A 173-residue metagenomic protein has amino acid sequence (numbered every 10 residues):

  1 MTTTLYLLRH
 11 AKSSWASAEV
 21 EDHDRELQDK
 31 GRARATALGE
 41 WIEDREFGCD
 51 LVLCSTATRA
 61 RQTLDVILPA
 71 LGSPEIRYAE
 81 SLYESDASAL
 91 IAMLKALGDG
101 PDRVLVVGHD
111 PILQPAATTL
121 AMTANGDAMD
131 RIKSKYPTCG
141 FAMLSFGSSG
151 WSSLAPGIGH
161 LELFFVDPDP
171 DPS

Functional and structural regions predicted by a protein language model:
T2-S85, G126, S173: Active-site-proximal alpha-helix that buttresses catalytic centers in soluble enzyme cores
L5, R103-L105, F141: Residue-level preference for the first positions of well-ordered beta-strands
K12, A57, P111, S148 (+1 more regions): Short, glycine/serine-rich, charged loops/turns that create anion-binding and catalytic segments at active sites
R45-F47, L97-D102: Glycine-rich phosphate-binding loop signature in dinucleotide/nucleotide-binding domains
L82-D99: Short phosphate-binding loop-to-helix
P101-A121: A glycine-rich beta-strand to alpha-helix segment that forms a phosphate/ribose-binding loop at ligand/cofactor sites
A121-E162: Domain-level recognition of soluble alpha/beta enzyme cores, biased toward histidine phosphatases/phosphomutases
G157-S173: Short, basic/aromatic-enriched C-terminal tail that caps enzymatic domains
